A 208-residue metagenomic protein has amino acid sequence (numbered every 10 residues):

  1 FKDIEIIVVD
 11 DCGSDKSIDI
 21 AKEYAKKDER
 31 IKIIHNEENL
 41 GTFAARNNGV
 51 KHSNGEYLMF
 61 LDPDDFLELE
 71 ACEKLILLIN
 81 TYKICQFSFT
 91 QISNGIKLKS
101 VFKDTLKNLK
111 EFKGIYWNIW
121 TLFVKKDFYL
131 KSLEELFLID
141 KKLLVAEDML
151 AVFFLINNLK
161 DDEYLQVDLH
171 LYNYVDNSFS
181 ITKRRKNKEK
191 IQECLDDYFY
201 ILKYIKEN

Functional and structural regions predicted by a protein language model:
F1-V8, K16, E29-K32: Short loop->beta transition adjacent to catalytic acidic/histidine clusters or analogous donor-positioning motifs
D10-D19, E38: A conserved acidic beta->alpha catalytic loop
D15-Y24, R30, F66, E70: Acidic helix N-cap motif at the loop->helix transition within catalytic regions of sugar-transfer enzymes
N36-S53: Glycine-rich, basic loop-to-helix element that forms the pyrophosphate-binding segment of sugar-nucleotide handling
L58: Short aromatic/hydrophobic "clamp" motif used to bind/position activated sugar donors
E70-K99: Conserved donor NDP-sugar-binding/catalytic core segment of glycosyltransferases
N108-N187: Conserved nucleotide-sugar donor-binding catalytic segment
Y172-N177, K183-N208: Catalytic core of nucleotide-sugar-dependent glycosyltransferases
